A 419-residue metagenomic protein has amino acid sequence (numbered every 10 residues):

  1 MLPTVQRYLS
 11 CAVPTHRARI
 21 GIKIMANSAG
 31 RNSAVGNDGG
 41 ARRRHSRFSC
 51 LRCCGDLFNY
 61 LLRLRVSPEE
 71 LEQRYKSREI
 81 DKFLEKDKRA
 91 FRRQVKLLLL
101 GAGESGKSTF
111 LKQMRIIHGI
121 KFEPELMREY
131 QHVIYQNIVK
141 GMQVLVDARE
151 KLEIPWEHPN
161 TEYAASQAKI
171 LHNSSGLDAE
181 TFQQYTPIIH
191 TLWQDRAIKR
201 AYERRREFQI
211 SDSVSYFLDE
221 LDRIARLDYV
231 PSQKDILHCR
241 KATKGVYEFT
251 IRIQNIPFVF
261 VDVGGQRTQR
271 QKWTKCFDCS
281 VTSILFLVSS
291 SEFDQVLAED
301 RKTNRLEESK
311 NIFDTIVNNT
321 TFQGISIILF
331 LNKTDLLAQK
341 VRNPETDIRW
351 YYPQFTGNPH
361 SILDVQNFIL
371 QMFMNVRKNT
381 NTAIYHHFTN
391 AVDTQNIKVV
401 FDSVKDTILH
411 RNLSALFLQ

Functional and structural regions predicted by a protein language model:
L2-T4, Y8-R17, G21-I22, A26-N27 (+6 more regions): Switch- and interface-adjacent substructures of P-loop NTPase systems
K96-H118: Glycine-rich phosphate-binding P-loop
L98-L100, I327-L331, Y385-A391: Extended hydrophobic secondary-structure segments that form protein cores and membrane-embedded regions
T109, T243, T389: Ser/Thr-centric signal marking residues that sit in or immediately flank functional binding/regulatory motifs
